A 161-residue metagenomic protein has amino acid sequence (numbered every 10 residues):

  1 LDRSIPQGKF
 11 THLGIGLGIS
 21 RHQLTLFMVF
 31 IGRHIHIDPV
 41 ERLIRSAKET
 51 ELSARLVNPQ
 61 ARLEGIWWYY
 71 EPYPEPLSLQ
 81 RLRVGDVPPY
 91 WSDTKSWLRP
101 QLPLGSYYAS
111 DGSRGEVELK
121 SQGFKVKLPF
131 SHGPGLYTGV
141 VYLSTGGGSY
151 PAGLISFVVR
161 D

Functional and structural regions predicted by a protein language model:
L1-H34, N58-L77, D86-Y142: A well-ordered secondary-structure block
I35-E41: Proline-enriched interdomain boundary motifs that mark the N-terminal boundary and often initiate the first structured
I37, P76, G147-S149: Short, surface-exposed beta-strand/loop "edge" segments at domain boundaries and coil↔beta transitions
I44-E49: Solvent-exposed, conformationally flexible loop/turn segments
T50-Q60: Aromatic/hydrophobic beta-strand junction motif of beta-rich domains
L52-A54, G135, G139, Y150: Conserved glycine-centered beta-strand/turn positions repeated across beta-sheet architectures
R81-L82: Signal-transducing coiled-coil/dimerization helices and immediately adjacent hinge/linker segments that couple sensory
T145-D161: Short beta-strand elements
